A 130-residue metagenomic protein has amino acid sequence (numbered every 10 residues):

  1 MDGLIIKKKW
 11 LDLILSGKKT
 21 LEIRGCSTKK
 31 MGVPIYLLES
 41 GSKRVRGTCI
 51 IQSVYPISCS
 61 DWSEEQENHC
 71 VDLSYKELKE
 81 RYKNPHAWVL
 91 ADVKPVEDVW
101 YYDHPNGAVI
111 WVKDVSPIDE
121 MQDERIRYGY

Functional and structural regions predicted by a protein language model:
M1-Y130: Structured alpha/beta reader/binder surfaces that contact nucleic acids or chromatin modification marks
